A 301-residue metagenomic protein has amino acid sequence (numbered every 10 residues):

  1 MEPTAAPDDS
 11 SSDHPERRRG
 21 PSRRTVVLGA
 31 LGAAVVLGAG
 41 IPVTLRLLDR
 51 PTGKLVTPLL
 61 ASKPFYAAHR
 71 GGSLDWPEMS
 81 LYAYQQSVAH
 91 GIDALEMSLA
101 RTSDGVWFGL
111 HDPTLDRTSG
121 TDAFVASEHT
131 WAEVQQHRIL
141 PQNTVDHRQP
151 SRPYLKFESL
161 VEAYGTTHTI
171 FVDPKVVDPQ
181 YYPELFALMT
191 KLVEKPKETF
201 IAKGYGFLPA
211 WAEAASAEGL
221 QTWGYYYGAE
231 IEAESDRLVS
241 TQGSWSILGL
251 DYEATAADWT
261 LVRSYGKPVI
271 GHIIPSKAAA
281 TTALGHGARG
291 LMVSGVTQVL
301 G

Functional and structural regions predicted by a protein language model:
M1-P21, A34-L37: N-terminal secretory signal peptides
T25-L45: N-terminal export signals
I41-L74: Long, acidic (Asp/Glu-rich), low-complexity accessory segments flanking structured domains
P51, W223-G301: C-terminal active-site rim and adjoining tail of enzyme catalytic domains
F65-A67, A94, T169-F171, T199-I201 (+4 more regions): Structural preference for beta-strand elements that scaffold enzyme active sites
H69, S87, S98, V134 (+3 more regions): Conserved, mostly hydrophobic/aromatic
Q86-L99, G243-W245: Catalytic domains of carbohydrate-active enzymes, especially glycoside hydrolases
H111-A214: Metal-dependent phosphodiesterase/phospholipase catalytic core, i.e., the His/Asp/Glu-rich active-site region
